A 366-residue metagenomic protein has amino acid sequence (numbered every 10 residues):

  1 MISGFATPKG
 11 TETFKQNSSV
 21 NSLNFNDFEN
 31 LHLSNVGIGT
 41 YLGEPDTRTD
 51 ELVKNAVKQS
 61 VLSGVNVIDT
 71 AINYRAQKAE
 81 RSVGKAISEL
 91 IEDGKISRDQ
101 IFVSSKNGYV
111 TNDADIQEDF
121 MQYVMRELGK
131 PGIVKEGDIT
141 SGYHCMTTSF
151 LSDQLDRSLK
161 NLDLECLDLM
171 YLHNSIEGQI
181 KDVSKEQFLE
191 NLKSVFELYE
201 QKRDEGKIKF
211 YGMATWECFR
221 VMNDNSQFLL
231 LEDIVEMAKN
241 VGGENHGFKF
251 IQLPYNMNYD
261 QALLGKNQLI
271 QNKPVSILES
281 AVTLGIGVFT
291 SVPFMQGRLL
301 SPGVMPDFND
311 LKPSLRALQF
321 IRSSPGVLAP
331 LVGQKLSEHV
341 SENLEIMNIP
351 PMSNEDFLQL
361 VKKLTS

Functional and structural regions predicted by a protein language model:
M1-R126, I133, E165, V183-E186 (+4 more regions): N-terminal binding-site loop/beta-alpha segment at the start of enzyme catalytic domains that lines or forms
I2-N24, S149, D156, H173-S366: Beta/alpha (TIM)-barrel catalytic core signal, keyed to glycine-rich beta->alpha loops juxtaposed to Asp/Glu that bind
N35, V67, C166-L169, F210 (+2 more regions): Residues at the N-termini of beta-strands
G39-L52, E136-S152, K181-E186, V304-L311: Active-site mouth loops of central-metabolism enzymes
L52-A56, Q154-R157, A317: Well-ordered alpha-helical segments embedded in enzymatic catalytic cores
D93-G94, I139, L269, G287: Short helix-coil transition/hinge motifs at the ends and kinks of transmembrane helices, capturing the brief
D113-Y171, E177: Active-site gating/metal-coordination segments in enzymes
